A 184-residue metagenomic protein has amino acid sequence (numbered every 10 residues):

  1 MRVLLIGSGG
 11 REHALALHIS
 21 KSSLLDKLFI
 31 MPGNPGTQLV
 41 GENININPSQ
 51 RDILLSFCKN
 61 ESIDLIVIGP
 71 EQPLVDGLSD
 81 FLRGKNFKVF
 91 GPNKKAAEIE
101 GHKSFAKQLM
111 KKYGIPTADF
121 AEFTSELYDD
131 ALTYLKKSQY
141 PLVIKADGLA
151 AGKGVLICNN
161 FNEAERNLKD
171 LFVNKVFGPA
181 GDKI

Functional and structural regions predicted by a protein language model:
M1, L24-D26, S62-I63, K85-N86 (+4 more regions): Short coil/turn connectors at secondary-structure junctions
M1-K94: ATP-binding N-terminal substructure of ATP-dependent carboxylate-amine bond-forming enzymes
G7, F123, V155-N160: Short beta-strand-to-turn element immediately C-terminal to the catalytic PLP-Schiff-base lysine in fold type I
K21-L24, K59, F87, K111-I115 (+4 more regions): Generic secondary-structure signature for well-ordered alpha-helical cores
N47-Q50, H102, E126-L127, N160: Acidic/polar helix N-cap motif
L65, P116-D119, Q139-V143, C158-I184: Conserved ATP-binding module of the ATP-grasp superfamily
P92-G154: A conserved helix-loop-beta module that forms one wall/lid of the active-site cleft in ATP-utilizing catalytic domains
